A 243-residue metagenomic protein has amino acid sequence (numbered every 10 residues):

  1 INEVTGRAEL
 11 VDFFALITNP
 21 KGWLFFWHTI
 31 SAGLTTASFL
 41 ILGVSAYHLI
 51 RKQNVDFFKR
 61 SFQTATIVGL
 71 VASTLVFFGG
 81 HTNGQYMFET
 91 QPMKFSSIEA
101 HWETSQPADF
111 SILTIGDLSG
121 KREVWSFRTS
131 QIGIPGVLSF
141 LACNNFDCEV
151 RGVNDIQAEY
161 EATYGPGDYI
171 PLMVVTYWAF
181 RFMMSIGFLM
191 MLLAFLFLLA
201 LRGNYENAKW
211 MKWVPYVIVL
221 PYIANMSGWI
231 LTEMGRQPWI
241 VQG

Functional and structural regions predicted by a protein language model:
I1, F13, I17-T90: Internal alpha-helical transmembrane segments
N2-A15, I240-G243: Membrane-interfacial helical/loop segments at transmembrane boundaries in membrane proteins
T18-T35, S119-I186: Individual transmembrane alpha-helix segments
F26-T29, G33, R60-I67, W178-F188 (+1 more regions): Alpha-helical transmembrane segments of integral membrane proteins
G33-G43, F182-L198: Hydrophobic alpha-helical transmembrane segments
Y47-Q63, L189-M226: Juxtamembrane interface at the cytosolic side of transmembrane helices
V68-F146: Aromatic-rich transmembrane-lumenal/periplasmic boundary elements in polytopic membrane proteins
V219-G243: Membrane-proximal extracellular juxtamembrane segment immediately upstream of a following transmembrane helix
